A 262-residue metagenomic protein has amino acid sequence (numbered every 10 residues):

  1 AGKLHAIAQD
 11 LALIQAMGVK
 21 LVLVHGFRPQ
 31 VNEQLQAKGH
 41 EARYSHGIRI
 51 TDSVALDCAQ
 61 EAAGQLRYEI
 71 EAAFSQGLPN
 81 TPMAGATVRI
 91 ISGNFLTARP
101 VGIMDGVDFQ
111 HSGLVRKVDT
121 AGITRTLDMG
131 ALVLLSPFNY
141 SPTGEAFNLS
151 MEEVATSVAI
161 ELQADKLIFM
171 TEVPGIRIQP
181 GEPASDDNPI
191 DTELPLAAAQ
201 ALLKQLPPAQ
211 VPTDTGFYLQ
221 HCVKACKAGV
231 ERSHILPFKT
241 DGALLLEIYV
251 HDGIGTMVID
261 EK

Functional and structural regions predicted by a protein language model:
A1, L23-R28, E172, F238: Glycine-rich beta-strand-to-loop/alpha-helix junction loops that act as flexible
A1, V22, G102, L132-S136 (+1 more regions): Structural motif
A1-V22: N-terminal glycine-/serine-/threonine-rich phosphate-binding loop
I7, L11, I50-P82, T120-A121 (+3 more regions): Polyanion-binding loop/helix "lid" in catalytic or ligand-binding cores
N32, Q36-L134: Ligand-binding beta-strand-loop-alpha-helix segment within the catalytic cores of soluble metabolic enzymes
N32-G39, P100-G102, E145-F147, I178-P183 (+1 more regions): Short acidic, glycine/serine/threonine-rich loops at helix termini
L162-P180, S233-L236: Glycine-rich phosphate/pyrophosphate-binding loops and their adjacent beta-strand/loop elements at enzyme active sites
Y249-K262: Long, charged amphipathic helices and adjacent flexible linkers at domain junctions
